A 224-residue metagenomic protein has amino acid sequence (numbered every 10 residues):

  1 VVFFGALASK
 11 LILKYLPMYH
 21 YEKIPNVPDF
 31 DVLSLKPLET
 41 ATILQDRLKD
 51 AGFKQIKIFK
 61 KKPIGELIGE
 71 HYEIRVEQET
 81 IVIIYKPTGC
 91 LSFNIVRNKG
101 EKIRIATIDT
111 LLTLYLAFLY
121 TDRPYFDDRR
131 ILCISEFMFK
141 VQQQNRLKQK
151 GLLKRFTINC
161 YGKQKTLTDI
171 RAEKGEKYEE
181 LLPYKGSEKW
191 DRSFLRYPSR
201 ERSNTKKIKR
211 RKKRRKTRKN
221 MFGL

Functional and structural regions predicted by a protein language model:
V1-L38, T42: Active-site nucleotide-donor binding segment shared across nucleotidyl transfer reactions
V1-V2, F53-I56, L181: Short glycine-aromatic motifs
R47-S92: Conserved catalytic core of two-metal-ion nucleotidyltransferases
Q78, N98-E101, G162: Intrinsic-disorder/low-complexity loop/linker signature
N94-Y120: Phosphate-handling catalytic interfaces
T113-N204: Hydrophobic alpha-helical interaction segments
E201-L224: Arg/Lys-rich, intrinsically disordered low-complexity tails that mediate electrostatic binding and condensation
